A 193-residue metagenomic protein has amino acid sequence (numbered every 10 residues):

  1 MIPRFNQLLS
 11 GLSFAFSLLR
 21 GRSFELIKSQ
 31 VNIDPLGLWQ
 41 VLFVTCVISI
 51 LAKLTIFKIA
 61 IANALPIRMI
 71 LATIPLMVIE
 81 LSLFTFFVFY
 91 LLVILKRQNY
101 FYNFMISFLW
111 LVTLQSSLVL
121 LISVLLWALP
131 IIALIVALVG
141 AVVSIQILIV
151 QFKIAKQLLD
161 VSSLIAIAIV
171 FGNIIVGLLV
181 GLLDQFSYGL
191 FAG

Functional and structural regions predicted by a protein language model:
M1-M105: Selected alpha-helical membrane-embedding segments in polytopic membrane proteins
L54-T55, F86, Y90, I94 (+5 more regions): Hydrophobic membrane-targeting alpha-helices
T73-L76, M105-L118, I174: Transmembrane alpha-helical segments of multi-pass membrane proteins
P75-I79, M105-L109, A133-V143: Alpha-helical transmembrane segments of integral membrane proteins, emphasizing hydrophobic/aromatic residues
S82-F84, F108-A128, L183-G193: C-terminal halves and exits of single transmembrane alpha-helices
L125-G193: Terminal transmembrane helical module of multi-pass membrane proteins
